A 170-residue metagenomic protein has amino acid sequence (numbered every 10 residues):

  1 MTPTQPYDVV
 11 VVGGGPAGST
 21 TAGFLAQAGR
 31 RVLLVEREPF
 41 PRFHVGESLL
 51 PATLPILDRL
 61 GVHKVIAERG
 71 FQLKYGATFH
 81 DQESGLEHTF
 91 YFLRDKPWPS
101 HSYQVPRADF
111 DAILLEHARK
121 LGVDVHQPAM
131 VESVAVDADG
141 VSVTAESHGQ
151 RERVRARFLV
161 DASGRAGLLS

Functional and structural regions predicted by a protein language model:
T2-A17, L33: Beta1/beta-strand and adjacent pyrophosphate-binding region of the FAD-binding site in flavoprotein oxidoreductases
A17, F40, A166: Conserved Rossmann-like nucleotide-cofactor binding loop
A17, T21-A22, A26, A118: Small-residue (primarily alanine) positions within well-ordered alpha-helices, especially packing/interaction faces
A26-V45: Glycine-rich FAD pyrophosphate-binding loop
R30, V62, V123: Short phosphate-binding/catalytic loops that engage adenosine nucleotides
H44-S84: N-terminal FAD cofactor-binding segment of flavoenzymes
D95-E116: Short beta-strand to alpha-helix junction loop
H117-S170: Predominantly flavin-linked oxidoreductase catalytic cores and closely associated redox partners
